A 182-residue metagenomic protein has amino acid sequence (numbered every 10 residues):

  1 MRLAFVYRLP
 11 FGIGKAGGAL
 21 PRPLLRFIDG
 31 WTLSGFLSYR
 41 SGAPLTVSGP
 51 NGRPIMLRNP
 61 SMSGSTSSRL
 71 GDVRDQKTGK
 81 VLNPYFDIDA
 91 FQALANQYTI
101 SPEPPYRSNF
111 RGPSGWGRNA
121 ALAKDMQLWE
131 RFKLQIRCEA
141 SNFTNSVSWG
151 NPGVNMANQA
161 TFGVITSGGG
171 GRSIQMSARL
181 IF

Functional and structural regions predicted by a protein language model:
M1-F182: Short, solvent-exposed micro-motifs at the edges of structured domains
